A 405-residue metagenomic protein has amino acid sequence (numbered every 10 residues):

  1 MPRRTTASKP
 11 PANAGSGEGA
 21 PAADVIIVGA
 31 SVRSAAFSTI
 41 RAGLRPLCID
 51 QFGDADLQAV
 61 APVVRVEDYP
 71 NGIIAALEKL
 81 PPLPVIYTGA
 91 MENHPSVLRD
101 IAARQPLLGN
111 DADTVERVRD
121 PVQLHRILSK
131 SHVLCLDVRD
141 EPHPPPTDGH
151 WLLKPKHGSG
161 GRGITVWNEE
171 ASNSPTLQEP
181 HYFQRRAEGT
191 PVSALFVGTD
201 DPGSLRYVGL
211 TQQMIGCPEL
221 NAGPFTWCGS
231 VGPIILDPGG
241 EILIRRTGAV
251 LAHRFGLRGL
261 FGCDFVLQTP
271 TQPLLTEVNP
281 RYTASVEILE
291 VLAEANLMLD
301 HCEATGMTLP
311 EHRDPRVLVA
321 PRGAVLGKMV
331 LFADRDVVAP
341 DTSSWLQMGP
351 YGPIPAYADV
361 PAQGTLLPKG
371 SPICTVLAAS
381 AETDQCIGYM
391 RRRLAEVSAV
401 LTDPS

Functional and structural regions predicted by a protein language model:
M1-Q123, K130, A362, P368 (+2 more regions): ATP-binding N-terminal substructure of ATP-dependent carboxylate-amine bond-forming enzymes
R3-R4, K9-P11, D300-S405: Peripheral (often C-terminal) accessory segments that flank ATP-dependent C-N-forming ligase machineries
N71-P81, H143-D148, A171-T176: Short amphipathic alpha-helix with an adjacent loop that forms part of the alpha/beta core around
R104, L108-A171: A conserved helix-loop-beta module that forms one wall/lid of the active-site cleft in ATP-utilizing catalytic domains
L128, D148-V166, E179-L195, V208-M214 (+2 more regions): ATP-grasp fold ATP-binding core
N168, G198-L205, L267-T271, D334 (+1 more regions): Short acidic-glycine loop/turn motifs at beta-strand connectors
E188-P191, L195-G256, N279-E303, R313 (+1 more regions): ATP-dependent carboxylate/phosphate-activation module, predominantly the ATP-grasp catalytic core and closely related
A252-E287, L331-R335: Conserved metal-phosphate-binding beta-hairpin within the catalytic cores of diverse ATP-dependent phosphoryl-transfer
